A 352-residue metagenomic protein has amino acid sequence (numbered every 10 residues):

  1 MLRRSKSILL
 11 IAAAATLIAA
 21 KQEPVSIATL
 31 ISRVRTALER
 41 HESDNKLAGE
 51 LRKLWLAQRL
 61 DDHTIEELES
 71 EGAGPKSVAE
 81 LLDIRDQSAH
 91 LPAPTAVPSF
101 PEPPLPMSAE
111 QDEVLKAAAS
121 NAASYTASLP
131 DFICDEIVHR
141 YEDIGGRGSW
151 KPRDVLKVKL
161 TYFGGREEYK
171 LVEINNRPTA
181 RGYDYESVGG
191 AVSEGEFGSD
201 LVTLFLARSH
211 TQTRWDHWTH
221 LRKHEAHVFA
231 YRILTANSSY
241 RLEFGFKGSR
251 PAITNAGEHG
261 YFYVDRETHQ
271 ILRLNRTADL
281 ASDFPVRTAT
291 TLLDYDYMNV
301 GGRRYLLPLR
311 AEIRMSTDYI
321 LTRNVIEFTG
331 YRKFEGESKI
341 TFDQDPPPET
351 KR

Functional and structural regions predicted by a protein language model:
M1-L9: Bacterial N-terminal signal peptides that target proteins for export
R3-R4, R40, S124: Membrane-interface junctions
I11-K21: Hydrophobic h-region of N-terminal signal peptides that target proteins for export in Gram-negative bacteria
A19-P101: General marker for long, soluble alpha-helical cores
G74-S77, H259, V264: Structural alpha-beta junctions
P92-H259, R266-L272, A278-T291, D296-R310 (+1 more regions): Structured extracytoplasmic
